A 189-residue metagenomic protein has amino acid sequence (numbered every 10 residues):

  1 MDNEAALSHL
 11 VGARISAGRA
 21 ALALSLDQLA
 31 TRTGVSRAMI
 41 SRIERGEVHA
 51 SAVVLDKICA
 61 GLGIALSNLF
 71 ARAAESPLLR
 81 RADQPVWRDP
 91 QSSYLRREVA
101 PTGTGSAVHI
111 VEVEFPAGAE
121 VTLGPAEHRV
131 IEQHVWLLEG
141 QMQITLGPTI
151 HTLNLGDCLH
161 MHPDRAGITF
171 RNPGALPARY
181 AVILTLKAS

Functional and structural regions predicted by a protein language model:
M1-L10: A detector for short, charged/polar N-terminal pre-domain segments
A13-A30: Short basic helix-loop element that most often maps to the first helix and adjoining turn of HTH DNA-binding modules
V35-V48: Recognition helix of helix-turn-helix/homeodomain-like DNA-binding domains that insert into the DNA major groove
A52-A107: A short, N-terminal "cap"/entry segment at the start of jelly-roll beta-barrel domains of the cupin/DSBH fold
V86-P125, E132, V182-I183: A short glycine-rich, His/Asp/Glu-containing loop-to-beta-strand
S106, N154, P163-S189: Ligand-binding loop in jelly-roll beta-barrel domains
E112, E127-I144: Short, conserved beta-strand element in jelly-roll/cupin
G147-H162: Short acidic-glycine-tyrosine-enriched beta hairpin
